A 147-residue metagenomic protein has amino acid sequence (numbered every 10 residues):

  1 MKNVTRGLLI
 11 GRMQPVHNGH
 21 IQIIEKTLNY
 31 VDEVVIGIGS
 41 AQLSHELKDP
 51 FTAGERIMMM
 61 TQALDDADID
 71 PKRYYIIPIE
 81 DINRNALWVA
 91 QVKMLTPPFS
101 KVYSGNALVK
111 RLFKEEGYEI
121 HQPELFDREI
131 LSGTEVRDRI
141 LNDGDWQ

Functional and structural regions predicted by a protein language model:
M1-Q147: Nucleotidyltransferase catalytic core that binds NTPs
